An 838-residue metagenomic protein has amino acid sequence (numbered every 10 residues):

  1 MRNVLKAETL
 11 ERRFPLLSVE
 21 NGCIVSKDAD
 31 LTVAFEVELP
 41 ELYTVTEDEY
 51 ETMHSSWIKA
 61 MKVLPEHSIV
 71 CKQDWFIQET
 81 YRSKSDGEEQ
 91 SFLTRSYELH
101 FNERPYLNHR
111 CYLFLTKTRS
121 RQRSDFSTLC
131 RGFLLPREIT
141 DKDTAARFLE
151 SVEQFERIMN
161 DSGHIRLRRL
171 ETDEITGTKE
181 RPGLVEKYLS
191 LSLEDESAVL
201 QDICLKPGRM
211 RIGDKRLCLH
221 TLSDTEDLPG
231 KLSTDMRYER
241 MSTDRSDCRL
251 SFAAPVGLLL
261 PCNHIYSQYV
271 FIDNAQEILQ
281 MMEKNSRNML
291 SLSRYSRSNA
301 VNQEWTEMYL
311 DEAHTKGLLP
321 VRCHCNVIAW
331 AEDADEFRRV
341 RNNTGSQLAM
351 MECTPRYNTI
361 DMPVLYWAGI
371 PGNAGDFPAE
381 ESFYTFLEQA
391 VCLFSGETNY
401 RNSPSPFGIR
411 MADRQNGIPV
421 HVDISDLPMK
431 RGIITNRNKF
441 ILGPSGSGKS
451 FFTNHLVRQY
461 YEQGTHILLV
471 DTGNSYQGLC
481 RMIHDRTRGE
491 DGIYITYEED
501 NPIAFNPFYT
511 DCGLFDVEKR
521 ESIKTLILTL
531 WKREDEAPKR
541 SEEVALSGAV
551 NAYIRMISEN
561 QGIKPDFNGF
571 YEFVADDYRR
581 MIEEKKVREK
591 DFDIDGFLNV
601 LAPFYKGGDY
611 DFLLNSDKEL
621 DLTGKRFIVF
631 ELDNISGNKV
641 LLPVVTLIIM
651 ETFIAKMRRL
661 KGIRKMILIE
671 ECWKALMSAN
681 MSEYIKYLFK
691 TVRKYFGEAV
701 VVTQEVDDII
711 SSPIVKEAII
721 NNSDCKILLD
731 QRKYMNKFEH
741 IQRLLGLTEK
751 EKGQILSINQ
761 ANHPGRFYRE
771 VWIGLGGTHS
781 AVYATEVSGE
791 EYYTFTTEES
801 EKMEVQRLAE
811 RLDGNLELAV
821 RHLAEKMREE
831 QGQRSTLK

Functional and structural regions predicted by a protein language model:
M1-E397: Extended, folded cores of ATP/NTP-driven motor/assembly subunits in large transport and secretion machines
C23-A29, N102-L107, T315-P320, A412-R414 (+3 more regions): Short glycine/proline-enriched loop/turn "hinge" motifs that connect secondary-structure elements and lie
E47, E51-V63, C353-T354, L365-V420 (+7 more regions): P-loop NTPase motor domains
I77-Y81, R121-Q122, E336, P419-V420 (+15 more regions): Flexible loop/turn segments at secondary-structure boundaries
G132-I158, M351, G443-G448, Y793-V820: Short, cationic low-complexity segments
S425-R458, I467-Y476, I493-N501, D633-G753 (+1 more regions): Conserved P-loop NTPase motor cores
T748-R807: Conserved P-loop NTPase
